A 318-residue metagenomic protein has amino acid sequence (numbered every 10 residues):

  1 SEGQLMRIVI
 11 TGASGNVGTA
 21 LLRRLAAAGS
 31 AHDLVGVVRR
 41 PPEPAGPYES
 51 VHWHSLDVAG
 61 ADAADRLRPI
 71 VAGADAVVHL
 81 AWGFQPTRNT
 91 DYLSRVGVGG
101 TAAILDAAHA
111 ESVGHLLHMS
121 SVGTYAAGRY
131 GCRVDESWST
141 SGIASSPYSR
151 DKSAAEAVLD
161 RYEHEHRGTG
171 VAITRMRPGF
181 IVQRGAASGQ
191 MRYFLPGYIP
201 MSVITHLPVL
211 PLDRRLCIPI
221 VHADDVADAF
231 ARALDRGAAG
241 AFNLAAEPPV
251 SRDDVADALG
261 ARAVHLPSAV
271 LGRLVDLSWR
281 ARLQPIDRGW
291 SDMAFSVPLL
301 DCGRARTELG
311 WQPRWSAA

Functional and structural regions predicted by a protein language model:
I8-S30: N-terminal Rossmann NAD(P)H-binding glycine-rich loop of SDR-like oxidoreductase domains
S55-G99, A107, A127: NAD(P)H-binding glycine-rich loop region in Rossmannoid oxidoreductase-like domains and their noncatalytic homologs
G99, A103-Y148: Conserved Rossmann-fold NAD(P)-dependent oxidoreductase catalytic core, especially the SDR/UDP-sugar
S145-T174: Active-site Tyr-X1-5-Lys
H166-I218: NAD(P)-dependent short-chain dehydrogenase/reductase
Y198-P249: Alpha-helical substrate-binding/gating segment
A227-R288, C302: Mid/C-terminal beta-alpha module of Rossmann-like enzyme folds, strongest in SDR-family dehydrogenases/epimerases
R262-H265, I286-A318: C-terminal amphipathic/interface module of NAD(P)-dependent oxidoreductases and related NAD-binding regulators
